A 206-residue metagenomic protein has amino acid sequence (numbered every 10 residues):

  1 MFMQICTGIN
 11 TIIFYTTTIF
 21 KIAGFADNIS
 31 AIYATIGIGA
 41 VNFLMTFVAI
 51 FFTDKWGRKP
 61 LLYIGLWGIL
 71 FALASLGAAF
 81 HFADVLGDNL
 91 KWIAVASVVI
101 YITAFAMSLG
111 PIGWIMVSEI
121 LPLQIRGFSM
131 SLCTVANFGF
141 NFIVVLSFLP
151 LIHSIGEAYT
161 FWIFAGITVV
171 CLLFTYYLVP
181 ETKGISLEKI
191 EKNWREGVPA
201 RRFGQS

Functional and structural regions predicted by a protein language model:
M1-S206: Alpha-helical transmembrane bundle of multi-pass membrane proteins
